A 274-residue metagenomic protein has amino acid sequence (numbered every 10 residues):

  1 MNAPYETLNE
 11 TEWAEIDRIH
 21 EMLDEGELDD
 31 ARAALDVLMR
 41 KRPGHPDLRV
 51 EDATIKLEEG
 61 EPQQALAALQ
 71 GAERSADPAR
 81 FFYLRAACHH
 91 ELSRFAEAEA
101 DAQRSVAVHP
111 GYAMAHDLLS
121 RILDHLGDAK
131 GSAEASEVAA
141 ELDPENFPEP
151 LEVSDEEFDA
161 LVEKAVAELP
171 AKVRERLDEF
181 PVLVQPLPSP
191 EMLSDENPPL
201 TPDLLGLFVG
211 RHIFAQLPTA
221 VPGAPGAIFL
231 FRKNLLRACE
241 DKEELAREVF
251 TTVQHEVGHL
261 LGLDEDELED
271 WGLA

Functional and structural regions predicted by a protein language model:
Y5-D47, E51-E61: Alpha-helical segment of the N-proximal tetratricopeptide repeat
V37-L38, G71-A72, R104-S105, A139: Canonical positions in the second alpha-helix
P43, A76-D77, P110, P144: Short coil turns that delineate tetratricopeptide repeat
A107-P148: TPR/TPR-like (Sel1-like) alpha-helical repeat modules
D203-F250, L260-A274: Active-site scaffold of zinc-dependent metalloenzymes
